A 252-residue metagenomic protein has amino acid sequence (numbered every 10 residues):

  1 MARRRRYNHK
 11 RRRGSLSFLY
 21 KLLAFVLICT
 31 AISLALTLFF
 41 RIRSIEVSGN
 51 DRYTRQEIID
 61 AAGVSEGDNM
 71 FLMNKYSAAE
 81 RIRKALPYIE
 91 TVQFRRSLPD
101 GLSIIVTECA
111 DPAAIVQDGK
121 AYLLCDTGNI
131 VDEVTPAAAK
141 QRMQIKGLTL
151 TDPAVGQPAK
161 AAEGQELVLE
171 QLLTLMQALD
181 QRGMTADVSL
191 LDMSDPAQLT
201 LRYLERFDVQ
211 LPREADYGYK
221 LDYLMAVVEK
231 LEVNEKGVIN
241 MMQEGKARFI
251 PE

Functional and structural regions predicted by a protein language model:
A2-L34, F40, E57, A61 (+3 more regions): Charged, solvent-exposed interaction patches on well-folded alpha/beta domains that mediate macromolecular contacts
V47: Extended, alpha-helix-rich binding/interface surfaces that flank or overlap catalytic cores and mediate recognition
D51: Extracytoplasmic Gram-positive cell-surface binding/anchoring modules and repeats
A85-L86: Acidic-histidine catalytic/liganding microenvironments
